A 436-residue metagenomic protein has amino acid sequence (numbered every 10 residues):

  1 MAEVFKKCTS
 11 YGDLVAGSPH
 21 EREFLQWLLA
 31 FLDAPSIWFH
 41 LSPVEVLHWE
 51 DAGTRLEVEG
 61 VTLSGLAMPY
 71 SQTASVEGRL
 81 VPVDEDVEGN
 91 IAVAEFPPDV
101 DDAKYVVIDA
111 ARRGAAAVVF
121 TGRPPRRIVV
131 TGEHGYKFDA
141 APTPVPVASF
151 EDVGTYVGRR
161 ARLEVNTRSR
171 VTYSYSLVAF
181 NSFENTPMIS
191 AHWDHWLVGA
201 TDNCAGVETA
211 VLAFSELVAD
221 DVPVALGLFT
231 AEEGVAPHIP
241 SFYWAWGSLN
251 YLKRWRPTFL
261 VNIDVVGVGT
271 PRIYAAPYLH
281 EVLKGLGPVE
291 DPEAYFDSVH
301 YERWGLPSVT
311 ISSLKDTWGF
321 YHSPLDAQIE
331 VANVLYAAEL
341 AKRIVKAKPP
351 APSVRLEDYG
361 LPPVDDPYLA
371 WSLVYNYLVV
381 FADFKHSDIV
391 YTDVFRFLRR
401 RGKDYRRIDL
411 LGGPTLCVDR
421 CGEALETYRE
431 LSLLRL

Functional and structural regions predicted by a protein language model:
M1-E23, P35, L41-V44, V107 (+3 more regions): N-terminal capping segment at the start of a domain
K6-I91, E95-P98, D102: Noncatalytic luminal/extracellular "stalk/propeptide" segments of secretory-pathway proteins
S10-H20, E95-V100, Y105-V107, A141-T143 (+5 more regions): Second-shell loop/turn segments in exported
V58-E88, V130-A200, V218-V224, T258: Soluble metallo-hydrolase cores and metallopeptidase-like ectodomains found primarily in the secretory/periplasmic
V93, A117-F120, V178, M188-S190 (+3 more regions): Structural recognition of the beta-strand scaffold that forms the well-ordered cores of secreted hydrolase catalytic
F138, T258-F259, V266-D383, K403 (+1 more regions): Active-site-adjacent substrate-binding region of metalloamidase/peptidase-like peptide-processing proteins
Y173-S176, H195-E281: Acidic/histidine-rich catalytic neighborhood of metal-dependent amide-processing enzymes
V364-L436: Extended non-globular C-terminal regions
